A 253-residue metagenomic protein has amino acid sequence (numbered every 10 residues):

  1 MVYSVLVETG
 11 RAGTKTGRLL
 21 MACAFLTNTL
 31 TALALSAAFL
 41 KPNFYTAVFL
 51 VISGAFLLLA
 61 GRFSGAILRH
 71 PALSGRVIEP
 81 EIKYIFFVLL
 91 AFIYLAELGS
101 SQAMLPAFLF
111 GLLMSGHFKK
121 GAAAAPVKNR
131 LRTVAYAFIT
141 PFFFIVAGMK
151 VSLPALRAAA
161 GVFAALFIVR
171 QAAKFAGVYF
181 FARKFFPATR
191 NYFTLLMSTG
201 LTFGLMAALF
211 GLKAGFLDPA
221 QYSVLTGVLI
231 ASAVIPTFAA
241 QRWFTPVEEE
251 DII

Functional and structural regions predicted by a protein language model:
M1, T46-L58, G99-L113, A158-A172 (+1 more regions): Structural signature of hydrophobic alpha-helical transmembrane segments
M1-R11, I145, A158-V247: Transmembrane alpha-helices that form the ion-translocation and gating core of multi-pass ion transport proteins
M1-S4, F25-A34, A55-A60, V88 (+3 more regions): Membrane-embedded alpha-helical core segments of multi-pass
V2-T46: Membrane-interface helix-loop-helix junctions at boundaries between adjacent transmembrane segments
M21-L30, V77-L89, F138-I139, M197-F203: Short hydrophobic alpha-helical membrane-embedded segments
L30-F39, L89-Q102, F142-A155, L201-P219: Hydrophobic alpha-helical transmembrane segments in multi-pass integral membrane proteins
P42-R69, F181-F186, I230-I253: Juxtamembrane and boundary regions of transmembrane helices in multi-pass small-molecule transporters and channels
H70-E81, I85-A165: Membrane-interface junctions of multi-pass transporters
